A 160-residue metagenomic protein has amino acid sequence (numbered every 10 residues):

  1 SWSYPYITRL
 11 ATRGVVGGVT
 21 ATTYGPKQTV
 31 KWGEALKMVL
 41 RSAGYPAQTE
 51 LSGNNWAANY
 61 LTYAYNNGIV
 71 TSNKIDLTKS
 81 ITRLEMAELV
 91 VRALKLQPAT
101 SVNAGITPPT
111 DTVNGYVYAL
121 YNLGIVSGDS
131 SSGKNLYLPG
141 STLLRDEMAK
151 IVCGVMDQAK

Functional and structural regions predicted by a protein language model:
S1-Y4, G17-L84, V90-Y116, S127-T142 (+1 more regions): Feature responds to low-complexity, polar/acidic, surface-exposed segments characteristic of secreted/exported proteins
I7: N-terminal Rossmann-like dinucleotide-binding module
G14, G124: Phosphate/pyrophosphate-binding loop motifs in nucleotide- or prenyl diphosphate-using proteins
R145-E147: Non-catalytic cell-wall polysaccharide-engagement segments
